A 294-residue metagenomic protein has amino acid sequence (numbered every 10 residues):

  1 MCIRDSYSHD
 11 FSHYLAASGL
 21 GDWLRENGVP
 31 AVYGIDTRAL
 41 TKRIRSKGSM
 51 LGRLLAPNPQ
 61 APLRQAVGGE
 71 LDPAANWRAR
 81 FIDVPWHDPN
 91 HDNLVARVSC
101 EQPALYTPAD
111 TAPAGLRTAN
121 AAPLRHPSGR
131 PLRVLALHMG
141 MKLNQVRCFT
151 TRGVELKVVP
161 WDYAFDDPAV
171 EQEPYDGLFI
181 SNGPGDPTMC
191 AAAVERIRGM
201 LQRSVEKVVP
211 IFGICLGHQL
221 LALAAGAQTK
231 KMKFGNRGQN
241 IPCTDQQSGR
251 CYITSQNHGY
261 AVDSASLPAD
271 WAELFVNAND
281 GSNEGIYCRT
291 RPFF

Functional and structural regions predicted by a protein language model:
M1-I3, I286: Flexible low-complexity scaffold tracts in large eukaryotic assembly proteins
R4-D166, P187: RNA-binding accessory domains that recognize and position tRNA/RNA substrates
P30, R133, V208-F212, Q228 (+1 more regions): Proline-centered loop/turn at the N-terminus of a beta-strand
G129-V134, S248-C251, C288-F294: Beta-strand-turn-beta hairpins that frame and shape the catalytic cleft of phosphate-ester-processing enzymes
F165-P174: Short amphipathic alpha-helix with an adjacent loop that forms part of the alpha/beta core around
Y175-G177, N182-A261: Cysteine-nucleophile active-site neighborhood
R250-R291: Catalytic beta-strand/loop cores that center a nucleophilic Ser/Cys/Thr and support acyl-enzyme chemistry
